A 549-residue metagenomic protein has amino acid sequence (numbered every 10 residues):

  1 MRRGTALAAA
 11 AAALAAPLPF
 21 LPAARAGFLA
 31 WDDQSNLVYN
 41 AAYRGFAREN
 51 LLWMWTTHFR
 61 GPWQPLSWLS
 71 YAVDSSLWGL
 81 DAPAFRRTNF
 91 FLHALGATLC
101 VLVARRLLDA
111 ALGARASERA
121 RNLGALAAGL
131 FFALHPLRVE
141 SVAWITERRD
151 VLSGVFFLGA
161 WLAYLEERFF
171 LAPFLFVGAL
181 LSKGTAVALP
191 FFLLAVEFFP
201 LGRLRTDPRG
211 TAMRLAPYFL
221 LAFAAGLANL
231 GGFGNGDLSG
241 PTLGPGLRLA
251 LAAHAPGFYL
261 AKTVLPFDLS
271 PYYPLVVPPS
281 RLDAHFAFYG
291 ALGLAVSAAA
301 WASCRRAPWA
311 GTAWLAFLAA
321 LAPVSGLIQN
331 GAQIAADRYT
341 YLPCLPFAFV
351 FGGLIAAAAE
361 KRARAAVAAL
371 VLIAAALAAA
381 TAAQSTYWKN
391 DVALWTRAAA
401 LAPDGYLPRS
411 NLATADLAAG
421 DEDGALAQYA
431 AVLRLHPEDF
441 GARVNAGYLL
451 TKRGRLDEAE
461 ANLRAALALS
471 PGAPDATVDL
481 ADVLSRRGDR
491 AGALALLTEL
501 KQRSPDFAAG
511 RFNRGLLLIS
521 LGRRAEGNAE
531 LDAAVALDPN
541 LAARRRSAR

Functional and structural regions predicted by a protein language model:
M1, V392-R549: C-terminal luminal/periplasmic domains and tails of membrane-associated envelope-modifying transferases
M1-G441, N445-Y448, D475, D479: Polytopic membrane enzymes that build or remodel cell-surface glycoconjugates and lipids
